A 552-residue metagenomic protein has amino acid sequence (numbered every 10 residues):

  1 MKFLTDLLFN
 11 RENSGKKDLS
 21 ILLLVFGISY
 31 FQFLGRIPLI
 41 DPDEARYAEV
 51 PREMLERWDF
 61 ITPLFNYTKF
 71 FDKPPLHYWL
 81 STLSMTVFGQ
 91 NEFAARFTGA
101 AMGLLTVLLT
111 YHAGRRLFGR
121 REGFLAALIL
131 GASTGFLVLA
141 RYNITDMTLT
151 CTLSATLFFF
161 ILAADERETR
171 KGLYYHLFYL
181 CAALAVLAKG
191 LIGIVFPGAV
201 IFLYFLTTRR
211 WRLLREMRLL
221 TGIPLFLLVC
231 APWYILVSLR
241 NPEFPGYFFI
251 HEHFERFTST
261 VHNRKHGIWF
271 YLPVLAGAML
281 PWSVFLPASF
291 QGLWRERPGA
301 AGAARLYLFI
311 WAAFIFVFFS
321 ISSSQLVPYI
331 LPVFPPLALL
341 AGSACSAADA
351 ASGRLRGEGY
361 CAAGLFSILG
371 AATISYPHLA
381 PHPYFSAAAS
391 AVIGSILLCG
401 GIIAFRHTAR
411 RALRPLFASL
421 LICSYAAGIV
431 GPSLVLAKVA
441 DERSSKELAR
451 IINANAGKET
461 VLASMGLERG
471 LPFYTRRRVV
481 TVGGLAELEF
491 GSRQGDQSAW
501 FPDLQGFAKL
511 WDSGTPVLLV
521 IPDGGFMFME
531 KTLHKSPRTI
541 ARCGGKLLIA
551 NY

Functional and structural regions predicted by a protein language model:
K2-R354: Membrane-integral, polyisoprenol-dependent glycosyltransferases of the GT-C/oligosaccharyltransferase superfamily
L4, H176, S289-Y552: Membrane-embedded architecture of ER/inner-membrane glycosylation machinery
